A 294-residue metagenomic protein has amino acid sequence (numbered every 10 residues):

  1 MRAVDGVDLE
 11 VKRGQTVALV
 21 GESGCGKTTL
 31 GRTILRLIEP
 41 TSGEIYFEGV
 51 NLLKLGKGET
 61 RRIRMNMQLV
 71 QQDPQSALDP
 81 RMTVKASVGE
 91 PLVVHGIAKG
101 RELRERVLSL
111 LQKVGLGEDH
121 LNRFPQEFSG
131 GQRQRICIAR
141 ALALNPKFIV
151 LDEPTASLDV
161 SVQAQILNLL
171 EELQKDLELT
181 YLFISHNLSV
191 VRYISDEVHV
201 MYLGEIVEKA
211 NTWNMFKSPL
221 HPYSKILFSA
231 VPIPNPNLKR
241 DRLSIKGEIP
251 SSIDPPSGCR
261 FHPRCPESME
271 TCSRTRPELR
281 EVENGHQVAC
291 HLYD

Functional and structural regions predicted by a protein language model:
M1, L52-Q68, V94, N214-P219 (+1 more regions): ABC ATPase NBD coupling module
G43-N51: Conserved ABC transporter NBD signature motif
N51, E102-D119, F228-S229: Conserved ABC ATPase "signature" region
F124-F128, Q132: Conserved ABC ATPase signature
A143-K147: A short, proline-enriched helix->beta-strand linker immediately N-terminal to the Walker B motif in ABC-type P-loop
F148-V150, P154-L158, V162-R240: P-loop NTP-binding/switch modules centered on Walker-like glycine-rich loops
K209-D294: Short catalytic/signature loops enriched in Gly
